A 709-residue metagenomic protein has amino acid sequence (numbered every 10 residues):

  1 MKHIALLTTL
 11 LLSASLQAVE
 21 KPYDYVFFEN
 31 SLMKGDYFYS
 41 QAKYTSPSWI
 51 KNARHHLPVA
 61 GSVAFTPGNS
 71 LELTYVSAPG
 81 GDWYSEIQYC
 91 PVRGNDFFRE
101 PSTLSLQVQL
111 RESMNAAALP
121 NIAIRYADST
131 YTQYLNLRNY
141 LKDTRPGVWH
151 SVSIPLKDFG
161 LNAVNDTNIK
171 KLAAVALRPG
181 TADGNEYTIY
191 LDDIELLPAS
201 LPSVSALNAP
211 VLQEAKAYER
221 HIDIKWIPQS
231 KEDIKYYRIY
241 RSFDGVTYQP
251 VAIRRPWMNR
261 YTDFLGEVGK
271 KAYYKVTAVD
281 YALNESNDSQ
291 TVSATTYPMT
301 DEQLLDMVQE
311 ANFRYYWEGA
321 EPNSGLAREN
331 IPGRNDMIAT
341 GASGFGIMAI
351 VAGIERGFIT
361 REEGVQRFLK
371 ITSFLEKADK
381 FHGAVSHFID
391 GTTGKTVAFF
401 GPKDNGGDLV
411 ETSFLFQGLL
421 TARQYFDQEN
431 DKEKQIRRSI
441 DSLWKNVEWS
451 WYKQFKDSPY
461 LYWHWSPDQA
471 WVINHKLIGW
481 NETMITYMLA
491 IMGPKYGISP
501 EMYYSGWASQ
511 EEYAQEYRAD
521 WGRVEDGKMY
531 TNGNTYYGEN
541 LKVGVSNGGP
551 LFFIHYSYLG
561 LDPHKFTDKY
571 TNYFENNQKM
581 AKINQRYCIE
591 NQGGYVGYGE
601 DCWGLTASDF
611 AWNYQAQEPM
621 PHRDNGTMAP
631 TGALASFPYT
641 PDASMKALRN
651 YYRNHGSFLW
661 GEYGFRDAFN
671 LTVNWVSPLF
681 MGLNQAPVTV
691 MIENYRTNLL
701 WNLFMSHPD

Functional and structural regions predicted by a protein language model:
M1-P22: Bacterial Sec-dependent N-terminal signal peptides
A18-A206: Beta-rich carbohydrate-recognition modules and glycan-binding surfaces
V108-E112, I227-S230, L265: Non-cytosolic beta-sheet module surface loops
P146-H150, K216-D223, R255-R260: Ser/Thr- and Asn-enriched, surface-exposed coil loops between beta-strands
S200-D233, V268, D280-M299: Pro/Thr/Ser/Gly-rich low-complexity, intrinsically disordered linker/stalk tracts
A215, E219-H221, V268-K271, Y281 (+1 more regions): Ser/Thr/Asn(+Pro)-rich, low-complexity disordered segments
Y236-G269, Y281, N287-D288: Recognizes extended acidic, P/S/T-rich segments that occur within or adjacent to Ig-like beta-sandwich modules
